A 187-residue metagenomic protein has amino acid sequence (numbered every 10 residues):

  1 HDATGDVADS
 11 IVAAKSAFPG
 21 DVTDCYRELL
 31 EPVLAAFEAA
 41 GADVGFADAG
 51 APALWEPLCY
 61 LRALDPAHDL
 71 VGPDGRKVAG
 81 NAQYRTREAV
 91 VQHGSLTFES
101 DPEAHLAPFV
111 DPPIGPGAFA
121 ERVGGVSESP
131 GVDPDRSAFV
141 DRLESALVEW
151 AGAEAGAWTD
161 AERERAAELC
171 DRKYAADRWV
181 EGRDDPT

Functional and structural regions predicted by a protein language model:
H1, V22, H93-L96: Hydrophobic alpha-helical segments that drive targeting, anchoring, or assembly
H1-G20: A glycine-rich, hydrophobic loop/mini-helix early in the fold
D2-D6, D65, V91: Short connector loops at helix/strand junctions that flank enzyme active sites, especially segments positioning acidic
A14-S16, D74-G75, S100-P102: Short loop segments at secondary-structure junctions
S16-D24, E128-P134: Flexible, glycine/proline-enriched loop segments at strand-loop-helix junctions that form or flank small-ligand binding
T23-A39: Long, well-ordered alpha-helical scaffolding segments within enzyme catalytic domains, especially pronounced
L34-L54, T86-T187: Long, positively charged amphipathic alpha-helical accessory segments at protein N-termini or as interdomain linkers
Y60-R87, H93: Aromatic/basic-lined ligand-recognition segments that form π-stacking hydrophobic pockets flanked by Lys/Arg to engage
